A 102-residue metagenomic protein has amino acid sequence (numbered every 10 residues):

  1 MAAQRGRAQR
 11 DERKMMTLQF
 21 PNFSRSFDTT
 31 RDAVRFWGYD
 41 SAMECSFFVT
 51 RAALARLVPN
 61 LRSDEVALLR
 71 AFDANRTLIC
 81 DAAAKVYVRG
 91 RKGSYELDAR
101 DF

Functional and structural regions predicted by a protein language model:
M1-M15: Short, Lys/Arg-enriched N-terminal segments with co-localized hydrophobic residues within the first ~10-30 amino acids
D11-F23, L61: Charged, amphipathic alpha-helical segments
F23-Y39, A82: Feature detects long, helix-prone N-terminal segments enriched in hydrophobes
A33-N60: A short, structured beta-strand/loop element
S63-D64, L68-F102: Acidic, low-complexity intrinsically disordered segments
